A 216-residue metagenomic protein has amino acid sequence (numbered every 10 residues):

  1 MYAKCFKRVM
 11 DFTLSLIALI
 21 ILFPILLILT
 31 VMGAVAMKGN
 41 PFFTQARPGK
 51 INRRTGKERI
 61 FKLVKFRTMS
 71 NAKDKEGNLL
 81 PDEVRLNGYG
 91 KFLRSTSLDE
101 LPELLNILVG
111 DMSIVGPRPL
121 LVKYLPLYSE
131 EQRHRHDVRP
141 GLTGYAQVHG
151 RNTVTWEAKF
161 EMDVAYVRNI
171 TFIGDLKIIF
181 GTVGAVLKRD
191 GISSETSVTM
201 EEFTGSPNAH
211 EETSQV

Functional and structural regions predicted by a protein language model:
M1-C5, P81, R85, E100 (+1 more regions): Juxtamembrane loop-helix boundary motifs flanking transmembrane segments in multi-pass membrane proteins
M1-N71, I178-V216: A hydrophobic, helix-centered structural microdomain
V31, K65, R85-G88, F92 (+3 more regions): Residue-level recognition of specific faces of alpha-helices
N40-R85, T143-E161: Short, glycine-rich, amphipathic interfacial segments at transmembrane boundaries or analogous
P48, L105-V216: Hydrophobic structural segments characteristic of membrane proteins
Y89-T96, V164-R168: Short, well-ordered beta-strand elements within core beta-sheets of diverse protein domains
K91-D111: Short, conserved beta-strand/loop elements in beta-sheet-dominated catalytic cores that frequently flank divalent-metal
